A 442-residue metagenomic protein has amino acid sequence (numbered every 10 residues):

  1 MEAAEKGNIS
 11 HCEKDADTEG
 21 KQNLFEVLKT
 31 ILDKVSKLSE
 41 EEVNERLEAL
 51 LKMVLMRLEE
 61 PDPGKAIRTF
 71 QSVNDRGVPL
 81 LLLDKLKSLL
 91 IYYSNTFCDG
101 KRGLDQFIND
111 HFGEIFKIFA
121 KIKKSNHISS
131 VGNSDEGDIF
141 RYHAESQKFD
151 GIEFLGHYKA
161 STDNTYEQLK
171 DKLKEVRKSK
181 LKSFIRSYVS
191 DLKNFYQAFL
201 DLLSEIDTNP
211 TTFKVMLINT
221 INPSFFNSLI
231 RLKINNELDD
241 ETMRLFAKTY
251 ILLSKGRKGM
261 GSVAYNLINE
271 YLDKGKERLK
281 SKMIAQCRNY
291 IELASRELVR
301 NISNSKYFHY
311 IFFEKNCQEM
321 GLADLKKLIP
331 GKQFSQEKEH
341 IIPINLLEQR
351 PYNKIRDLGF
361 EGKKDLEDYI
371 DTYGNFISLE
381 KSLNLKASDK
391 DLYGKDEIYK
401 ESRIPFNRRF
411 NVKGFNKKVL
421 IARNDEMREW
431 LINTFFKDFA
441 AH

Functional and structural regions predicted by a protein language model:
M1-Q147, K390, D396-K413, K417-A441: Glycine- and hydrophobic-rich flexible loops that cap the catalytic core of alpha/beta enzyme folds
K34-E41, E48-V54, E205-M216, L328-I329 (+1 more regions): Active-site-adjacent structural elements in folded domains
L47-L50, L58-K65, L217-N222, L238 (+3 more regions): Secondary-structure capping and boundary motifs in well-ordered enzyme cores
F70, F226, I230, M243 (+4 more regions): Generic hydrophobic alpha-helical scaffold/packing signal
F70, L82-K87, L238-K248, G259-A264 (+3 more regions): Composition- and surface-driven signal marking solvent-exposed, interaction-prone regions in large proteins
D75, P79, I91-T96, N235 (+5 more regions): Short, well-ordered loop/turn and helix-capping segments at boundaries between secondary-structure elements and domains
L83-L86, T96-K101, D105-F313, F415: A cross-family structural signal marking well-folded subdomains
A247, I251-L379, L383-L385: Intrinsically disordered, low-complexity N-proximal targeting/linker segments that flank membranes
